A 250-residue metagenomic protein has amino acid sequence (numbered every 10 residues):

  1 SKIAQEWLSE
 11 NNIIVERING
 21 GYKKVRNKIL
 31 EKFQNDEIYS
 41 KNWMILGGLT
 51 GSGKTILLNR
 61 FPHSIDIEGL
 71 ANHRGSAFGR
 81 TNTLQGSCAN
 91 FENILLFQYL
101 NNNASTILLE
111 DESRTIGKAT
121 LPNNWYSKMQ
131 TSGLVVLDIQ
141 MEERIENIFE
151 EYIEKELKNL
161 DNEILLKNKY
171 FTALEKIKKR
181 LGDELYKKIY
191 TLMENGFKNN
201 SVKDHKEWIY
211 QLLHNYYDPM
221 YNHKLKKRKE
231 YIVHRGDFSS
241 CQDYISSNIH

Functional and structural regions predicted by a protein language model:
S1-E16: Catalytic cysteine-centered active loop of the rhodanese-like fold, especially the PTP/DSP P-loop
S1-K2, N42-P62: Glycine-rich phosphate-binding P-loop
A4, N27-E37: Pre-Walker A adenine-sensing motif
N12-N27: A short glycine-rich beta-strand->turn/loop micro-motif centered on a GG-aromatic cluster
E16, M44-L46, H63-I65, I107 (+2 more regions): Hydrophobic/aromatic beta-strand patches that form the interior of the parallel beta-sheet core in alpha/beta enzyme
V25-L30, R74-R80, R144-N147: Short, charged, surface-exposed secondary-structure boundary motifs
R60-M129: Conserved nucleotide-sensing/catalytic segment adjacent to the nucleotide-binding pocket in NTP-handling enzymes
S127-H250: Conserved NTP phosphate-binding and transfer environment spanning the P-loop NTPase/kinase superfamily
